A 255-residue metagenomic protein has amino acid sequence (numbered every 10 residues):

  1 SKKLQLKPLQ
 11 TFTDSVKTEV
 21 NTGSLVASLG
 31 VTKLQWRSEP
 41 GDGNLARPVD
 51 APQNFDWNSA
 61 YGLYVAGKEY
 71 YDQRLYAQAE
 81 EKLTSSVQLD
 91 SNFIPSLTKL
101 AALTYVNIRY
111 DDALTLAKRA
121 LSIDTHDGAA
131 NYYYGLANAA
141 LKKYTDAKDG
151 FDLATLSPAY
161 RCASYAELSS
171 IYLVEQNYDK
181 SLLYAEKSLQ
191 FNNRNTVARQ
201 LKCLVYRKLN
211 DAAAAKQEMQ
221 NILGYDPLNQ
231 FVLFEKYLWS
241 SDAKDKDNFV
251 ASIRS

Functional and structural regions predicted by a protein language model:
S1-N58: Long, contiguous interaction/recruitment modules in multidomain scaffold/adaptor proteins
D56-L89: Alpha-helical segment of the N-proximal tetratricopeptide repeat
R74-S85, V106-R119, H126, A140-L153 (+3 more regions): Structural signature of tandem alpha-helical TPR/SEL1-like repeats, specifically the intra-repeat loop/turn
L89, I123, L156-S157, F191 (+2 more regions): Structural marker of alpha-solenoid helical repeat scaffolds
